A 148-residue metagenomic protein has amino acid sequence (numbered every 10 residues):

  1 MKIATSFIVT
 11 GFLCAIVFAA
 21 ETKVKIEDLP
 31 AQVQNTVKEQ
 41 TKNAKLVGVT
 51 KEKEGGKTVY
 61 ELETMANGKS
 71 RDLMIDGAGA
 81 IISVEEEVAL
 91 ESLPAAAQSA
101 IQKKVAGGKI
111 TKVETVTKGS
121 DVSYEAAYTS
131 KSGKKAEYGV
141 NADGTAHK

Functional and structural regions predicted by a protein language model:
T5-S6, K51: Amphipathic alpha-helical hairpins
S6-I16: Bacterial N-terminal signal peptides
A20-K148: Mature soluble domains of exported/periplasmic/lumenal proteins and thiol-rich metal-chelating peptides
